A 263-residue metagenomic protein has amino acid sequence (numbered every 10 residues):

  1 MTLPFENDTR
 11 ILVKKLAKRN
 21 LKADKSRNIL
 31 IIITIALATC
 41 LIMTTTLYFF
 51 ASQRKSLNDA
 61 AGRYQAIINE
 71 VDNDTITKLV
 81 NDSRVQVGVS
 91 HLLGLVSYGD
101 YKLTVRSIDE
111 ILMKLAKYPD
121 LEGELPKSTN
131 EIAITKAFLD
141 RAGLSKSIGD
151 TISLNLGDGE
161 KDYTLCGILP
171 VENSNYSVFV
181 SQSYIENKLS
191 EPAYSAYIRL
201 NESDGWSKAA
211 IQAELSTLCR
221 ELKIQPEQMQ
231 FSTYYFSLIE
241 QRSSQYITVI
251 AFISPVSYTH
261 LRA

Functional and structural regions predicted by a protein language model:
M1-C40: N-terminal Sec/SRP start-transfer signal
L16, A51-S52, T248: Well-ordered alpha-helical segments embedded in enzymatic catalytic cores
L37-T44, S257: Hydrophobic alpha-helical membrane-associated segments
T44-Q241: Basic-flanked hydrophobic alpha-helices used for secretion and membrane insertion
E240-Y258: N-terminal membrane-entry
T259-A263: Conserved small/polar residues in nucleotide/adenosyl-binding loops
